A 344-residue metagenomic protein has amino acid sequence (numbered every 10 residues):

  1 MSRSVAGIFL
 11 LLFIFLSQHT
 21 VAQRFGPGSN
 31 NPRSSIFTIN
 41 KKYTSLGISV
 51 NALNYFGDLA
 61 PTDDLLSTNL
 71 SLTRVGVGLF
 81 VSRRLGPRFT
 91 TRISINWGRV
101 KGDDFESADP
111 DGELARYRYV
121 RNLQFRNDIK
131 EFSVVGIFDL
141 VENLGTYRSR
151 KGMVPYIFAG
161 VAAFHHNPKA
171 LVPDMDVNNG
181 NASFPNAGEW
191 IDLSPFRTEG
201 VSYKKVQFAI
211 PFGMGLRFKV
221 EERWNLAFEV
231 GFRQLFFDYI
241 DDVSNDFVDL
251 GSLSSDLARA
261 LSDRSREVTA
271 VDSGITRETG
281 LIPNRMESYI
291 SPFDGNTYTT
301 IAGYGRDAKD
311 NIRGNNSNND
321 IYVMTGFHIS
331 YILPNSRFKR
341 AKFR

Functional and structural regions predicted by a protein language model:
T20-L46, L144-G152, A308-G314, S336-R344: Outer-membrane beta-barrel biogenesis signature
R33-S34, T62-T68, R118-F125, L144-G145 (+2 more regions): Extracellular loop and loop/strand-boundary signature of outer-membrane beta-barrel proteins
I39, N51-F80: Surface-exposed strand-loop-strand hairpins of Gram-negative outer-membrane beta-barrel proteins
K42, S71-V75, D128-F132, M153 (+2 more regions): Residues that define the transmembrane beta-barrel architecture of outer-membrane proteins
I48-V50, L79-R83, V134-L140, A159-V161 (+3 more regions): Residues on the lipid-exposed face of transmembrane beta-strands in outer-membrane beta-barrel proteins
Y55-F56, R88-T91, N143-L144, R223-L226 (+1 more regions): Repeated loop/turn-to-beta-strand initiation elements of outer-membrane beta-barrel proteins
R88-F89, I95-S183: Gram-negative (and chloroplast) outer-membrane scaffold detector with strong preference for beta-barrel transmembrane
S133, I137, N319-R344: Outer-membrane beta-barrel "beta-signal"
